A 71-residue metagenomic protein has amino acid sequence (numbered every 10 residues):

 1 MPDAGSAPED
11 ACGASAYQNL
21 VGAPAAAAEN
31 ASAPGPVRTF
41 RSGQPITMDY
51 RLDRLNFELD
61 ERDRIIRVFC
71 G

Functional and structural regions predicted by a protein language model:
M1-A31, F40: N-terminal non-globular leader segments, chiefly Sec-dependent signal peptides
D10-C12, Q44, C70: Functionally engaged cysteine thiol sites
N19, A27, Q44-T47, I66: A broad, structure-centric signal for solvent-exposed, well-ordered loop/edge residues that line or flank functional
P36-I46, Y50-R54: N-terminal post-signal-peptidase region of extra-cytosolic proteins
R38-T39, N56-E58, I66-F69: Soluble periplasmic/extracytoplasmic beta-strand elements of cell-envelope proteins
